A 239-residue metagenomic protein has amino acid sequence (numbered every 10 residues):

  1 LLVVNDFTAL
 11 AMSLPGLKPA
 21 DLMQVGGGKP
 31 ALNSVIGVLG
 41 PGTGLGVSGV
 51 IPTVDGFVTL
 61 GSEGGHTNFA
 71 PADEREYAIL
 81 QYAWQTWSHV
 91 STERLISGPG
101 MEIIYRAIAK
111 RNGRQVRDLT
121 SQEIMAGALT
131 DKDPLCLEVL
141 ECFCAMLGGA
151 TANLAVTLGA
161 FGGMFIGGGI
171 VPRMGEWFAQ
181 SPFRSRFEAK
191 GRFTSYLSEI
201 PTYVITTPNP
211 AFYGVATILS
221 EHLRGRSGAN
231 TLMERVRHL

Functional and structural regions predicted by a protein language model:
L1-L2, V35-V38, G163, P201-Y203: Structural motif
L1-V35, E63-E76, Q180-F193, L197: Glycine-rich phosphate-binding loop and adjoining helix at the ATP-binding site of ATP-dependent phosphoryl-transfer
N5, P41, G167-G168: Short His-Asn-centered micro-motif
T8-A11, G46, V171-M174: Short, active-site-adjacent cap segments at secondary-structure transitions
G28, G49, V54, E74-L239: ATP-binding/phosphotransfer module of carbohydrate and carboxylate kinases, centering on a glycine-rich
S34-G37, Q122-I124: Charge-dense polyanion-binding interfaces
I36-G40, L45-I51: Short beta-strand scaffold segments in enzyme catalytic cores
G44-S48, F57-S62: Short, acidic (Asp/Glu-rich) active-site segment that either coordinates a divalent metal cofactor
